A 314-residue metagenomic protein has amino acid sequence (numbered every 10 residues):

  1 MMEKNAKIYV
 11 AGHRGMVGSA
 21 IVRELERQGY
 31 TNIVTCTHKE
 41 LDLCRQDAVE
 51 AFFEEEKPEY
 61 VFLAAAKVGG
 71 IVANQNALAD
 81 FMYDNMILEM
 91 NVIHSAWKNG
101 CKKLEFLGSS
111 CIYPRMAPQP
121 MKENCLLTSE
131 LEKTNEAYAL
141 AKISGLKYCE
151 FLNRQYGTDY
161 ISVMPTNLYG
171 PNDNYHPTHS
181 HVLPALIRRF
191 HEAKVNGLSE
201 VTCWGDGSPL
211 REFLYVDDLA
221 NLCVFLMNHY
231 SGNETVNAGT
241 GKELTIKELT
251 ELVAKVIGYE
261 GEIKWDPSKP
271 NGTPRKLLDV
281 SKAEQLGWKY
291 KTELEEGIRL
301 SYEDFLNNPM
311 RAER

Functional and structural regions predicted by a protein language model:
K4, M90-N135: Conserved Rossmann-fold NAD(P)-dependent oxidoreductase catalytic core, especially the SDR/UDP-sugar
A11-M16, A20-E24, Q28, E192-R314: C-terminal substrate-binding subdomain of Rossmann-fold SDR/epimerase-dehydratase oxidoreductases
E26-A51: Adenosine-cofactor binding site in Rossmann-like domains, unifying the SAM/SAH pocket of S-adenosylmethionine-dependent
D42, I112-P114, A137, I161-A185 (+1 more regions): Flexible, glycine-rich beta-alpha linker
Q46-M86, S95-K98: NAD(P)H-binding glycine-rich loop region in Rossmannoid oxidoreductase-like domains and their noncatalytic homologs
G70-I71, F106-M121, A137-I143, Q155 (+1 more regions): Conserved catalytic-site region of short-chain dehydrogenase/reductase
M82, M86, T134-L146, H176-P184 (+2 more regions): Short-chain dehydrogenase/reductase
K133-T166, A185-N196: Active-site Tyr-X1-5-Lys
